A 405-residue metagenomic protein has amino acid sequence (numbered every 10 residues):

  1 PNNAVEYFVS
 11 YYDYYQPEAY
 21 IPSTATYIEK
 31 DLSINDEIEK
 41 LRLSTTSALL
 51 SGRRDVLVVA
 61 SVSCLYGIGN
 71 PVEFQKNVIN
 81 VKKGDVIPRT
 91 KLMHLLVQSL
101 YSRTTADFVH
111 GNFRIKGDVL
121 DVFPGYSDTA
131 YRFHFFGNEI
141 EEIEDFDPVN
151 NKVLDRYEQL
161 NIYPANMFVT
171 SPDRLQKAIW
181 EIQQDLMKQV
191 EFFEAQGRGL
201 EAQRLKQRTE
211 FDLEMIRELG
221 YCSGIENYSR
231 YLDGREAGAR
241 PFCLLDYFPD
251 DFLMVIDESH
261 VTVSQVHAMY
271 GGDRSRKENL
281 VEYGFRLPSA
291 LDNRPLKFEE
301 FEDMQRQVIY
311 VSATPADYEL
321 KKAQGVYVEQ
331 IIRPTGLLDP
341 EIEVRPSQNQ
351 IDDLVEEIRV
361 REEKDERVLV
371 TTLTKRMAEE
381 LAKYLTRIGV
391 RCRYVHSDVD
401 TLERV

Functional and structural regions predicted by a protein language model:
P1-V405: ASCE RecA-like P-loop NTPase motor cores that couple ATP hydrolysis to mechanical translocation on nucleic acids
